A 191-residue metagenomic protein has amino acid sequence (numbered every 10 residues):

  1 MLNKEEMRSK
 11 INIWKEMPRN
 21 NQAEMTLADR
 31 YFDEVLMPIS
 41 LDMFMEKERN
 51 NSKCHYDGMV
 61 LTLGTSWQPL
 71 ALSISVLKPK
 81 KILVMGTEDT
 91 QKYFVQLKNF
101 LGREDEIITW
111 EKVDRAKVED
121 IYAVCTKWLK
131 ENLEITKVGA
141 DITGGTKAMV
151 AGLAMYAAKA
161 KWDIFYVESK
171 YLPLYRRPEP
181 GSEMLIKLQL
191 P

Functional and structural regions predicted by a protein language model:
M1-K137, A148-P191: Long, low-complexity, Lys/Arg-enriched
K137-T143: Short glycine-rich phosphate-binding loop at a beta-alpha junction
